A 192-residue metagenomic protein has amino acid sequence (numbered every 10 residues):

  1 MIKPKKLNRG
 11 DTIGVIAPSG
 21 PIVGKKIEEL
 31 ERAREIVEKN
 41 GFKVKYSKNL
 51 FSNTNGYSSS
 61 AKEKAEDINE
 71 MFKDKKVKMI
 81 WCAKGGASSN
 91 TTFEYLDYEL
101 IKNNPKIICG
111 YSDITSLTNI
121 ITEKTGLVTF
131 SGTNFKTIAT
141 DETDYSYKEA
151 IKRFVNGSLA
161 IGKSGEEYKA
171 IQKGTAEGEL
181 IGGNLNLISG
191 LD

Functional and structural regions predicted by a protein language model:
M1-K76: ATP/NTP phosphate-donor binding region
E28, R32, S59, E63-E66 (+5 more regions): Conserved active-site and cofactor/substrate-binding residues in soluble primary-metabolism enzymes
G56-S59, T91-L96: Metal-dependent catalytic neighborhoods of phosphoester/phosphodiester hydrolases
K78-M79, I107: Short, Asp-centered acidic motifs that coordinate Mg2+ and/or phosphate in catalytic or ligand-binding sites
W81-N90, Y111: N-terminal glycine-rich "phosphate-gripper" loop used for MgATP/nucleotide binding and carboxylate activation
L96-I121, V128-N134: Short, acidic/small-residue loops that bind anionic groups at enzyme active sites
G126-S189: Conserved anion/nucleotide-ligand pocket segment
